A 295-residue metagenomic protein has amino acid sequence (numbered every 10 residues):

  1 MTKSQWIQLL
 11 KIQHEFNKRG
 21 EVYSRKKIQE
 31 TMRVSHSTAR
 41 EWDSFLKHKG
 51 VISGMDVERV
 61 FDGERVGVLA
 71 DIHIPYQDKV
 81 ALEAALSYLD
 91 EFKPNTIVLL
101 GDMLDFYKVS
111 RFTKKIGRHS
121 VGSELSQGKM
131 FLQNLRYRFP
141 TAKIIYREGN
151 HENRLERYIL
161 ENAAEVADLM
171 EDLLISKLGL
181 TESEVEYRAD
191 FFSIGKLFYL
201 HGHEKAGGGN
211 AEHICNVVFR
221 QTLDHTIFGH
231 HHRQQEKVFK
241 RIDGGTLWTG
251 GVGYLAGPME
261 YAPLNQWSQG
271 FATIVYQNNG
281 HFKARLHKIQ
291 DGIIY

Functional and structural regions predicted by a protein language model:
T2-V22: Short, amphipathic alpha-helical "recognition" segments used to contact nucleic acids or chromatin
S24-M32: Short alpha-helical "recognition helix" segments of helix-turn-helix
S35-T38: Short coil turns linking two alpha-helices in DNA-binding domains
R40-M55: Short, solvent-exposed alpha-helical "recognition" segments
G54, L69, I74-L180: Core catalytic region of metal-dependent phosphoesterases/phosphodiesterases, especially metallo-beta-lactamase-like
E58-G67, F191-F198: Beta-strand-turn-beta hairpins that frame and shape the catalytic cleft of phosphate-ester-processing enzymes
N162-F198, G202, E212, Y254: Active-site-proximal loop/helix segment associated with metal-binding centers of metalloenzymes
L197-G292: Conserved beta-sheet core of the metallophosphoesterase superfamily
